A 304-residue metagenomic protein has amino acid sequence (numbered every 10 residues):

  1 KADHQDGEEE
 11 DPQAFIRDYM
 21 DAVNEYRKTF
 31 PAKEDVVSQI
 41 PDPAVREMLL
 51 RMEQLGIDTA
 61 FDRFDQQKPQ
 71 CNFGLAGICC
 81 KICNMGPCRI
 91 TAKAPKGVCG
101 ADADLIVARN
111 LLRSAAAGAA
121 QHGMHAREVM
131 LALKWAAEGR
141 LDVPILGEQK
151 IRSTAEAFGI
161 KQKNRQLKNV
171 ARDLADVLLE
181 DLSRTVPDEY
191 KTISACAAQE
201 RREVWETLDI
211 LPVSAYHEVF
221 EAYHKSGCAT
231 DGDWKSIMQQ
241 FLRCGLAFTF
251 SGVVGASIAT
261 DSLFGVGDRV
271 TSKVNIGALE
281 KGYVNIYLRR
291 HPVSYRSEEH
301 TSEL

Functional and structural regions predicted by a protein language model:
A2-E8, H300, L304: N-terminal low-complexity segments that are often proline-rich with Ser/Thr-Pro
D11-S302: Metallocofactor- and cofactor-centric catalytic cores in central/energy metabolism, strongly enriched
